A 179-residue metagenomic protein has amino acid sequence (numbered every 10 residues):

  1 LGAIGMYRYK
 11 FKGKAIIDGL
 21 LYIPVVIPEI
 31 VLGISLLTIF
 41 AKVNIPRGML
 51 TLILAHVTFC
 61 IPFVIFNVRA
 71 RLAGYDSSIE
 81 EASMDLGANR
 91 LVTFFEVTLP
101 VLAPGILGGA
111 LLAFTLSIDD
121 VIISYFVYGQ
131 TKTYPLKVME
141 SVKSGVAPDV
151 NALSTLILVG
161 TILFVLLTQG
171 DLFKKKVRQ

Functional and structural regions predicted by a protein language model:
L1, I27, I106, A110 (+1 more regions): Generic alpha-helical transmembrane segments of integral inner-membrane proteins, especially permease/transport modules
L1, I34, R47, T51-L54 (+3 more regions): Membrane-embedded alpha-helices of multi-pass transport/permease systems
L1-L21, T38, L167-K176: Transmembrane-helix boundary motif in ABC transporter permease subunits
G13, R69-E80, M84, R90-L99 (+1 more regions): C-terminal transmembrane helix and the adjacent membrane-cytosol boundary/short C-terminal tail of inner/organellar
G13-A15, I30-F59, L91, Y128-G129: Membrane-interfacial helix termini and adjacent extracytoplasmic/periplasmic loops of multi-pass transporters
I16-I23, L50-V57, T98, I106 (+4 more regions): Residue-level signature of the transmembrane alpha-helical core of multi-pass small-molecule transporters
I27, V64-R69, Y75-S77, A88-D119: Transmembrane alpha-helices
I118-Q169: Interhelical loop and adjacent transmembrane-helix boundary motif in polytopic membrane transport permeases
